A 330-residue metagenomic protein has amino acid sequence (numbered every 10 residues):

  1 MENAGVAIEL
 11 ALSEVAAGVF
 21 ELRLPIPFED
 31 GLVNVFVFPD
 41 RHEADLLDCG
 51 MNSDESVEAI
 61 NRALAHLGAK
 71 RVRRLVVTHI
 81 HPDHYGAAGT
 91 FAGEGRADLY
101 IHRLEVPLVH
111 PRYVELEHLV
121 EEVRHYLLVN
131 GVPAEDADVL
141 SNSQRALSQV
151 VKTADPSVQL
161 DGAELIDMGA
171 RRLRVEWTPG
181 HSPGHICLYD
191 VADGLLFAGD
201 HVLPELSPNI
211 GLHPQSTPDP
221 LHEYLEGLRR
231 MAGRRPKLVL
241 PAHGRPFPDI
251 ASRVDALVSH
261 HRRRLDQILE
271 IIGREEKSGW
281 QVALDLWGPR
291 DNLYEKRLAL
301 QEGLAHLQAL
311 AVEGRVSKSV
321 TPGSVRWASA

Functional and structural regions predicted by a protein language model:
M1-N3, D266-A330: C-terminal regulatory/interaction regions
E9-L67, R71, A97, L188-G199 (+1 more regions): Conserved beta-strand hairpin/beta-sheet module of binuclear metal-dependent hydrolase folds, prominently
L10-A11, N34-F36, V158, A163-E164 (+2 more regions): Residue-level detector of beta-strand structural context in well-folded domains
L32-N34, P111-V114, N209-I210, S252-R253: Short aromatic-enriched loop/helix-cap "lid" or pocket-rim segments at secondary-structure transitions that line
A44-S53, N142-V158, L165, R172-L265: Metallo-beta-lactamase
N52-S56, N61-D167: Active-site HxH/HxHxD metal-binding segment of metal-dependent hydrolases
T78-H84, H102, H181, H185 (+2 more regions): Histidine-centered divalent metal-coordination motifs
G93, T178, A311: Short, contiguous alpha-helical
